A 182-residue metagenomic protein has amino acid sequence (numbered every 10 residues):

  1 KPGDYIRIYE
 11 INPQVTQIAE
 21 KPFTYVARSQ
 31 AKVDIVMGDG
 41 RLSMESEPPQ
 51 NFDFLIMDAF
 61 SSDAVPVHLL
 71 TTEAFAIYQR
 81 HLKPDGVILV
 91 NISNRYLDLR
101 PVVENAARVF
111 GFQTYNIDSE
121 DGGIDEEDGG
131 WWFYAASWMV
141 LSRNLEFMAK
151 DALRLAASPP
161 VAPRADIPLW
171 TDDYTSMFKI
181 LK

Functional and structural regions predicted by a protein language model:
K1-N105, F110-N116: The AdoMet/dcAdoMet-binding core of the Class I SAM-like
P22-A31, D39-P49, V65, P101-N105 (+1 more regions): Soluble small-group transferase modules, centered on the S-adenosyl donor enzyme superfamily
